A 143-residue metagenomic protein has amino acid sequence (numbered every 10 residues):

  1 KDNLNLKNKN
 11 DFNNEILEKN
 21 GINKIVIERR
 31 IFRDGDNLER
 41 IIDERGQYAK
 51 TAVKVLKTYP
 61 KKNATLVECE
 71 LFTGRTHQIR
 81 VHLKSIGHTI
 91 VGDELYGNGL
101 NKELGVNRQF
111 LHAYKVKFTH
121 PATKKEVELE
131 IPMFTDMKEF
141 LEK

Functional and structural regions predicted by a protein language model:
K1-K143: RNA pseudouridine synthases
